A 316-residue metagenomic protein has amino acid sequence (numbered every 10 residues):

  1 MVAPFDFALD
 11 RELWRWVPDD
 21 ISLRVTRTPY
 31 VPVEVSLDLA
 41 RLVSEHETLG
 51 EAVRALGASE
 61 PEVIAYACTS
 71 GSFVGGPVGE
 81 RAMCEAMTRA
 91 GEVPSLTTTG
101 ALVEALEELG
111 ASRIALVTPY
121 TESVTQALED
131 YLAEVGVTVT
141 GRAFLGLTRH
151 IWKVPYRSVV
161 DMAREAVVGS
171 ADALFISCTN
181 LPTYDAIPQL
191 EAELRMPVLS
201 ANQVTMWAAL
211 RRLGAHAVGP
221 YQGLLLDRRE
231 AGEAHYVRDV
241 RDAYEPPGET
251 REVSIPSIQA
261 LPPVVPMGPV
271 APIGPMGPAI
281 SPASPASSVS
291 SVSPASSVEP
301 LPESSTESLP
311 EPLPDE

Functional and structural regions predicted by a protein language model:
M1-G50, V117-W152: N-terminal glycine-rich anion-binding loop in soluble enzyme alpha/beta folds
E45-S59, V159-A171: Short, well-structured alpha-helical segments in soluble
V53-S95: Glycine/small-residue-rich loop that forms an oxyanion/phosphate-binding "nest" at active or ligand-binding sites
E62-A67, A115-L116, A171-C178: Periplasmic-binding protein-like
M83-G136: Hydrophobic, well-structured mid-protein blocks that either form specific transmembrane helices
A166-L190, M206: Hydrophobic alpha-helical
S200-E245, D315: C-terminal functional extensions of proteins
R241-Y244, S254-P314: Intrinsically disordered, low-complexity proline-rich tandem-repeat tracts
